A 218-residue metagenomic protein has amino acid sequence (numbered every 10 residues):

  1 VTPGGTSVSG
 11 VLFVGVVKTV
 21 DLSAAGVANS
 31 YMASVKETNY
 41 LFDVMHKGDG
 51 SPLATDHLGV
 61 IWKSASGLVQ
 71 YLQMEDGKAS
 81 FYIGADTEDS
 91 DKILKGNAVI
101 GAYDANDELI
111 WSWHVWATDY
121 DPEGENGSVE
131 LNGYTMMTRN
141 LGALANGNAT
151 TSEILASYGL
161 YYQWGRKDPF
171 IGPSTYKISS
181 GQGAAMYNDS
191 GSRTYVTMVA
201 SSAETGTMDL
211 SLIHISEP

Functional and structural regions predicted by a protein language model:
V1-P3, L94-D104: A short beta-strand micro-motif common to beta-rich folds, especially ectodomain repeats
V8-V17, E108-D121: C-terminal edge beta-strand
V11-Q73, G124-L141, A145: Solvent-exposed, low-complexity, repeat-rich "mucin-like" stalks and linkers
A79-S90: Short, hydrophobic beta-strand segments
A98, W113, Y134: Residue-level detector of short, conserved catalytic/binding motifs and their immediate flanks
S128-D209: Conserved, compact domain cores that house catalytic/ligand-binding motifs in diverse enzymes and effector modules
I213-P218: Residue-level detector of conserved catalytic or cofactor/ligand-binding positions in enzyme active sites
